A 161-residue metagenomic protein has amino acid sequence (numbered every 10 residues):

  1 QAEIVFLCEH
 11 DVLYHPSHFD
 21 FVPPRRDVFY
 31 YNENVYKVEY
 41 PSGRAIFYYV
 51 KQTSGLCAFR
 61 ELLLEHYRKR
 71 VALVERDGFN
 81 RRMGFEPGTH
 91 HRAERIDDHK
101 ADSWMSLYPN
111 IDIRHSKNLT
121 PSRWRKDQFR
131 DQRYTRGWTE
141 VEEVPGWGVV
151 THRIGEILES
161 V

Functional and structural regions predicted by a protein language model:
A2-H15: Short beta-strand-to-loop acidic/aromatic patch adjacent to the donor-nucleotide binding site
F19-I154: Conserved catalytic core of nucleotide-sugar-dependent glycosyltransferases
